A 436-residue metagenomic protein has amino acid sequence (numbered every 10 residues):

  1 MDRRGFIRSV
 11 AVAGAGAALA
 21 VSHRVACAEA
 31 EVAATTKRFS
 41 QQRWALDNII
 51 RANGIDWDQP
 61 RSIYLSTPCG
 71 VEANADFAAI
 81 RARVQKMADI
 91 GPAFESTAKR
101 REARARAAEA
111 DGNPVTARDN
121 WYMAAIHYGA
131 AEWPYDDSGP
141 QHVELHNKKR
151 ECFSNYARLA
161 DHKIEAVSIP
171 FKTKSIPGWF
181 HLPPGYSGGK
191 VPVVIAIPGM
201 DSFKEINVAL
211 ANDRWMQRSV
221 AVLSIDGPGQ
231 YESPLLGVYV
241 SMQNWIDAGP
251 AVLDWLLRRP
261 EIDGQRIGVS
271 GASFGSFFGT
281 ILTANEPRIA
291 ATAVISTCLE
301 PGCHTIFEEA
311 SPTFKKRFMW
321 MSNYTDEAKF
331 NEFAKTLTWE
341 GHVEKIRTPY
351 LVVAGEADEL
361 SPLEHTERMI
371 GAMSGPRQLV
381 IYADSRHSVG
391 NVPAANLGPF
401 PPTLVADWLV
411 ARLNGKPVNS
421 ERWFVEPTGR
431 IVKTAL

Functional and structural regions predicted by a protein language model:
G5-V25: N-terminal export signals
F94, E144-Y186: N-terminal cap/lid segment of alpha/beta-hydrolase-fold proteins
V193-R259: Cap/lid segment of the alpha/beta-hydrolase catalytic domain
I281-N331, T348: Hydrolase active-site cap/lid region
I346, V352-A354: Short beta-strand/loop motif that positions the catalytic acidic residue of the alpha/beta-hydrolase fold
P362-G371: Short alpha-helix in the alpha/beta-hydrolase fold that links the catalytic acid
M373-S388: Catalytic histidine neighborhood in serine/cysteine hydrolases with alpha/beta-hydrolase-type architecture
A395-L436: Catalytic active-site module of serine/aspartate enzymes centered on a nucleophile-bearing elbow/loop
